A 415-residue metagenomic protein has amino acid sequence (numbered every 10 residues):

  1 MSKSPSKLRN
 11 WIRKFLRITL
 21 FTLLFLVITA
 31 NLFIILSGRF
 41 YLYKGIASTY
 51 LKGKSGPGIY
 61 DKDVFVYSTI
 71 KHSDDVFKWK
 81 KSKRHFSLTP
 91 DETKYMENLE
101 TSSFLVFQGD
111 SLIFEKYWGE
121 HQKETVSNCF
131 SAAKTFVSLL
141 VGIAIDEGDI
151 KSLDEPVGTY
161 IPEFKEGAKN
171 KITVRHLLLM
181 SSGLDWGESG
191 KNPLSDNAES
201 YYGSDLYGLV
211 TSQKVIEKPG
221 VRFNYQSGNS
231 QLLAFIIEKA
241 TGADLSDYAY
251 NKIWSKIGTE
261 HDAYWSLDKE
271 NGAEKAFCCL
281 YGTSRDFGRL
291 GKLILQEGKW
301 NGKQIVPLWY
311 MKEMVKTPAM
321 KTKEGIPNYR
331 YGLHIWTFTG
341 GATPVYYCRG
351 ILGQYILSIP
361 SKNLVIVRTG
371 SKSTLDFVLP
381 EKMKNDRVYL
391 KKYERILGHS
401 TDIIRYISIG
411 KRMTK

Functional and structural regions predicted by a protein language model:
S2-H121, I150, G398, I403-K415: N-terminal leader/targeting segments and the immediately adjacent pre-domain N-terminus
F15, N31-F40, S48, C348-K415: Structured C-terminal helix/loop/strand segments within mature extracytoplasmic catalytic/sensor domains
N98-T101, T125, I351-L352: Short, small/polar residue-rich loop motifs at catalytic or cofactor-binding pockets
D110, S127-L153, L177, L233-I237 (+1 more regions): Active-site SXXK
E147-D185, S212, K239-C278, G282: Active-site helix/loop module of the DD-peptidase/beta-lactamase fold, centered on the serine-lysine SxxK catalytic
W186-D268: A small/polar active-site loop signature that marks catalytic segments
N229-I236, A276-K299, Q354-S371: Active-site-proximal alpha-helical segments within enzyme catalytic domains
H261, V315-V365: Active-site Gly/Thr loop motif
